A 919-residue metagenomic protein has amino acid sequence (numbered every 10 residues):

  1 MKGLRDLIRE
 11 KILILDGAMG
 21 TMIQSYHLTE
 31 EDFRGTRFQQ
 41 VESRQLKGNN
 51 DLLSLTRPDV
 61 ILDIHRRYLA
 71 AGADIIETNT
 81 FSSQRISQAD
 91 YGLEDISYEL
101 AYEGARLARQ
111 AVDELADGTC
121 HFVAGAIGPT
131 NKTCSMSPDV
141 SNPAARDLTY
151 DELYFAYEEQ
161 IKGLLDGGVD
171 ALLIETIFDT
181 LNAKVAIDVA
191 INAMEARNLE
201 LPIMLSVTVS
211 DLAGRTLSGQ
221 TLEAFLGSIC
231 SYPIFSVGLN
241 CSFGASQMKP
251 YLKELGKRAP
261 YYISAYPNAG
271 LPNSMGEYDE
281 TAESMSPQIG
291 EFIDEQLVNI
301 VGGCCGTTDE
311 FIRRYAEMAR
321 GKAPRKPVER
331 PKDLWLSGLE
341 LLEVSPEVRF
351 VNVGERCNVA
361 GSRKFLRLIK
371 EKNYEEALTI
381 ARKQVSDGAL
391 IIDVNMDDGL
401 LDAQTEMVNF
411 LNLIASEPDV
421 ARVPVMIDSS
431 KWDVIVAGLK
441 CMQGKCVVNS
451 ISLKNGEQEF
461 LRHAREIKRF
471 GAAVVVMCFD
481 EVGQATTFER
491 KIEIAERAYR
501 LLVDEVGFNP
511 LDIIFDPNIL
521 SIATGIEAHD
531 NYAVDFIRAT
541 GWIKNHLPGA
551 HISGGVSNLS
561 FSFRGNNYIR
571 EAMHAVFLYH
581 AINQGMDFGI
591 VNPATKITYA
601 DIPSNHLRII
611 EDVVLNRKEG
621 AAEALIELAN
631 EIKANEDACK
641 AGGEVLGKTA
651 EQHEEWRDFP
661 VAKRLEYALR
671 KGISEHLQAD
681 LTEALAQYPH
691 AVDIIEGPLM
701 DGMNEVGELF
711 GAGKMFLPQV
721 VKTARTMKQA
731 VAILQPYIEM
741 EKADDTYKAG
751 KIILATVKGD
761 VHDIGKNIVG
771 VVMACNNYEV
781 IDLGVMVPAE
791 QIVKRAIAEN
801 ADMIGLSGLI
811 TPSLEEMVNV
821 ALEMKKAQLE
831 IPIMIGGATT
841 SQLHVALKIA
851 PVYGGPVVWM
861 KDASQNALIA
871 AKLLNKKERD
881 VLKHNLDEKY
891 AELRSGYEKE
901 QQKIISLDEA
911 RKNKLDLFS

Functional and structural regions predicted by a protein language model:
M1-S919: Domain-level signal for soluble alpha/beta catalytic cores
